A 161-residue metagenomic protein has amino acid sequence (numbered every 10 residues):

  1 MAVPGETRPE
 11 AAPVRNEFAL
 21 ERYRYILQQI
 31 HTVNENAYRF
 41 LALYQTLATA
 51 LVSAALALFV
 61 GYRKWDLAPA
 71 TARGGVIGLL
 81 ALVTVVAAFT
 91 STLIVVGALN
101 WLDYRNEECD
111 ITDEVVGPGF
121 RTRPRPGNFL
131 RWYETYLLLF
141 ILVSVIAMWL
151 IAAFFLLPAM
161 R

Functional and structural regions predicted by a protein language model:
M1-V14, V95-R105: Short, non-transmembrane cytosolic segments of multipass membrane proteins
V3-W65, V86: Cytosol/matrix-facing amphipathic helices and coiled-coil assembly/linker segments of eukaryotic membrane proteins
R8-E17, E21, R105-W132: Solvent-exposed, non-transmembrane helices and loops of integral membrane proteins
N34, F120-I146: Loop-to-transmembrane boundary segments
N36, F40, W65-T122: Inner-leaflet juxtamembrane helices
T49-V52, V83-I94, S144-W149: Helical transmembrane-bundle signal
A57-G74, A159-R161: Membrane-interfacial hairpin junctions
A147-R161: Juxtamembrane boundary at the C-terminal end of a transmembrane helix
